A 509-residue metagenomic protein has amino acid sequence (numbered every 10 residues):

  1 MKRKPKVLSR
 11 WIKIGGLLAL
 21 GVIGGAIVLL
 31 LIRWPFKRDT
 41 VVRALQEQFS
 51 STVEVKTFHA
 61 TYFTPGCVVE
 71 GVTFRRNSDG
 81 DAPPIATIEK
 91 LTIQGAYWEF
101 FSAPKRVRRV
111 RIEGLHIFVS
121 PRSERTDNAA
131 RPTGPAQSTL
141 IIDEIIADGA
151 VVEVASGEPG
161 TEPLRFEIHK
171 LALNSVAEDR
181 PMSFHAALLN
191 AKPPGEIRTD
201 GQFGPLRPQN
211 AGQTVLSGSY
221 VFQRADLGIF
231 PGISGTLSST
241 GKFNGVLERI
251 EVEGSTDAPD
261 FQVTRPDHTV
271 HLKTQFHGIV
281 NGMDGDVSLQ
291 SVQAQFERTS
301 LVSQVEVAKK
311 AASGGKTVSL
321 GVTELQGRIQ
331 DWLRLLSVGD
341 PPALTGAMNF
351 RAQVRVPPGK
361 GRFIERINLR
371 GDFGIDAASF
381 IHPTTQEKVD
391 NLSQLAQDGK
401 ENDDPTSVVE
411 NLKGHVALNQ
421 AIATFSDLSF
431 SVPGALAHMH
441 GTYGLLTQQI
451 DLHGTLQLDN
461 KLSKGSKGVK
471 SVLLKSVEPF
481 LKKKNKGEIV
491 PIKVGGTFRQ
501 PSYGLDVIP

Functional and structural regions predicted by a protein language model:
K2-A19, V292, K310, P341-A343 (+3 more regions): Extended terminal
L8-H59, V110, F230-I233, Q448-I450 (+4 more regions): Extracellular/lumenal and peripheral-membrane lipid-interaction modules
G25-P121: Terminal hydrophobic membrane-targeting helix
Q48-E54, G80-G95, V107, P159-L171 (+9 more regions): Amphipathic hydrophobic-ligand
V72, L91, A96, V110-L115 (+11 more regions): Solvent-exposed loop/turn tips at the surfaces of repeat/solenoid architectures
G95-F101, P205-R207, K309-A311, V354-G361: Outer-membrane beta-barrel proteins
A130-T236, T240, G245, D257 (+1 more regions): Elongated, acidic membrane-bridging lipid-handling scaffolds and related periplasm/extracellular "bridge/tunnel" systems
P383-K413: Flexible internal linker/loop segments at domain or repeat junctions
